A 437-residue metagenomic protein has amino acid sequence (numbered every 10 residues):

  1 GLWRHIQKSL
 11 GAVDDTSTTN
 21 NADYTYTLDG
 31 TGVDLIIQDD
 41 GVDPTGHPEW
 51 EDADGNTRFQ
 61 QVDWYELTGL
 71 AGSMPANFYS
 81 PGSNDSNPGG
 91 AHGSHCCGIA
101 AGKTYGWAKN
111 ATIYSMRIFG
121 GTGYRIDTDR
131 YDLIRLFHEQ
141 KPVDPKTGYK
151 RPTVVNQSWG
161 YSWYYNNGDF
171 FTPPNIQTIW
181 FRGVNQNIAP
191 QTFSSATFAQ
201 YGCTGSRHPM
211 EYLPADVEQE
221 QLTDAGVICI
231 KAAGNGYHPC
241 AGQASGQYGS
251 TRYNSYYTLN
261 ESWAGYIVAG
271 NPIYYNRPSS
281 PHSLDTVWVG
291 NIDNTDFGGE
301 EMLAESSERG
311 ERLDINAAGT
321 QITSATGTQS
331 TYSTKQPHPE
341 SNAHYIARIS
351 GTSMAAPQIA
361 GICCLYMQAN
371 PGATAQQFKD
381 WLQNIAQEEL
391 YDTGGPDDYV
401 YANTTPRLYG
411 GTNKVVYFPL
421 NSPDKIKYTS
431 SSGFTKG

Functional and structural regions predicted by a protein language model:
G1-I99, Y105-T112, D129-V154, S158-E211 (+4 more regions): Active-site core segment of subtilase-fold serine proteases
G1-R4, N235, Y275, M302: Autoinhibitory propeptides
D34-D39, G98, T112-R117, R151-W159 (+5 more regions): Structural recognition of the beta-strand scaffold that forms the well-ordered cores of secreted hydrolase catalytic
D39, V227, Y257-Q368: Extracellular S/T/G-rich loop segment that most often corresponds to the catalytic His/Ser-adjacent loop
D40-P44, Y105, F119-G123, G160-Y164 (+5 more regions): Solvent-exposed loop/turn segments at secondary-structure junctions within structured extracellular/periplasmic domains
C97-A101, K109, Y114-G123, G319-Y399: Hydrolase catalytic cores
S115, R130-R135, P142-G168, T286-W288 (+1 more regions): C-terminal subdomain of the subtilisin-like protease fold in secreted/lumenal serine endopeptidases
T204-C229, Y275-P281, D285: Catalytic-core regions built around general acid/base machinery
